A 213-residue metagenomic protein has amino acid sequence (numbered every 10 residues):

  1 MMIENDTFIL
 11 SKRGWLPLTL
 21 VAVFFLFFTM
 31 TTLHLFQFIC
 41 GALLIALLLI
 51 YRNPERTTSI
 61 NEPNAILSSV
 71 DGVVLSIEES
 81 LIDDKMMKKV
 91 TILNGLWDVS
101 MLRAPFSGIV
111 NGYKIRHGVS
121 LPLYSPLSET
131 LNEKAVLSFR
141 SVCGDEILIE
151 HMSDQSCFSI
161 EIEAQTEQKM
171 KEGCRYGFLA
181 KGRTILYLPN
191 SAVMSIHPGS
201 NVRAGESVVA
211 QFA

Functional and structural regions predicted by a protein language model:
M1-A213: Contiguous, well-folded functional domains in the mature portion of proteins
